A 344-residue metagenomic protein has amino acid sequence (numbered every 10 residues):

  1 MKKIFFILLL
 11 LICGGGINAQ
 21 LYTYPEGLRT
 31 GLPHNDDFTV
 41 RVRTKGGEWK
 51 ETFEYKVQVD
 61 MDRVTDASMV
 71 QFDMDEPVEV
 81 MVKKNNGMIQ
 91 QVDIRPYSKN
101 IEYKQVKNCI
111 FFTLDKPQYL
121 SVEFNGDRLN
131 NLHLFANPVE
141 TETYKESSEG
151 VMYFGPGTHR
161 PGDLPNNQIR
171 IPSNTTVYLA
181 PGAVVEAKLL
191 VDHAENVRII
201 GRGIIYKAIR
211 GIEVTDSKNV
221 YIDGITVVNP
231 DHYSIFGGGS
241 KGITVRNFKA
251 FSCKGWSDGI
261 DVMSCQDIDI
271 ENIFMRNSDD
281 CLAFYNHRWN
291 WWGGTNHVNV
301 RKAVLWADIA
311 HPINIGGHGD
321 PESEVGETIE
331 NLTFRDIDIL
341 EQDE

Functional and structural regions predicted by a protein language model:
I4-C13, N174: Sec-dependent N-terminal signal peptides
L10, Q71-D73, T113, K145 (+10 more regions): Sterically constrained small-residue positions within well-ordered secondary structures of folded domains
G14, N18-S173, V184-A187, H193-R198 (+1 more regions): Extracellular "leader-to-stem" segments immediately downstream of a signal peptide or signal-anchor in secreted/lumenal
V80-V82, F112, V122, L134 (+12 more regions): Generic structural hydrophobic/aromatic packing signal, biased to beta-strands
G150-T175, P181-A183, K188, V228-G255: Well-ordered, non-transmembrane segments within structured domains
N166-I171, V184-H193, K207-D216, Y233-G239 (+4 more regions): Glycine-rich beta-solenoid repeat tracts in large extracellular/virion proteins
N174-T176, P181, E195-I205, K218-N229 (+4 more regions): Right-handed parallel beta-helix
